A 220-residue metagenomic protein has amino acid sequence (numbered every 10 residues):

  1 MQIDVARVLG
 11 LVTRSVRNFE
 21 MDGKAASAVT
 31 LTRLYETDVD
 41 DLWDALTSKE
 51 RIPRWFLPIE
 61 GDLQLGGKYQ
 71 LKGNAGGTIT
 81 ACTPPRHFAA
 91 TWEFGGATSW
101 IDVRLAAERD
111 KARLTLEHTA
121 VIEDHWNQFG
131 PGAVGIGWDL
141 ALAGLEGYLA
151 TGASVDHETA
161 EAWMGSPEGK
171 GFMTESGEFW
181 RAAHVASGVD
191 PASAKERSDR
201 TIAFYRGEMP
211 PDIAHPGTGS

Functional and structural regions predicted by a protein language model:
M1-G23, T119-S220: Terminal "cap-and-tail" regions of soluble proteins that handle hydrophobic small molecules
D22-K24, A28-L31, T37-D41, K49-H87: Short beta-edge strand/loop motif at the mouth of beta-sheet-based domains
R33, G77-I79, W100-A107: Hydrophobic/aromatic beta-strand elements that line small-molecule binding cavities or substrate pockets in beta-rich
Y35, A75-T78, W92-F94, E117: Hydrophobic alpha-helical segments that drive targeting, anchoring, or assembly
L42-W43, I52, I79, F88-A90 (+3 more regions): Hydrophobic pocket/interface hotspot
P84, G95-A97, E108-K111: Short strand-connecting beta-turns/loops that link adjacent beta-strands
A97-V103, E117-T119: Active-site-adjacent structural patch at catalytic or cofactor/ligand-binding sites
A107-E123: Short acidic, glycine/tyrosine-flanked loop/strand segments centered on an H-E-D-like triad
